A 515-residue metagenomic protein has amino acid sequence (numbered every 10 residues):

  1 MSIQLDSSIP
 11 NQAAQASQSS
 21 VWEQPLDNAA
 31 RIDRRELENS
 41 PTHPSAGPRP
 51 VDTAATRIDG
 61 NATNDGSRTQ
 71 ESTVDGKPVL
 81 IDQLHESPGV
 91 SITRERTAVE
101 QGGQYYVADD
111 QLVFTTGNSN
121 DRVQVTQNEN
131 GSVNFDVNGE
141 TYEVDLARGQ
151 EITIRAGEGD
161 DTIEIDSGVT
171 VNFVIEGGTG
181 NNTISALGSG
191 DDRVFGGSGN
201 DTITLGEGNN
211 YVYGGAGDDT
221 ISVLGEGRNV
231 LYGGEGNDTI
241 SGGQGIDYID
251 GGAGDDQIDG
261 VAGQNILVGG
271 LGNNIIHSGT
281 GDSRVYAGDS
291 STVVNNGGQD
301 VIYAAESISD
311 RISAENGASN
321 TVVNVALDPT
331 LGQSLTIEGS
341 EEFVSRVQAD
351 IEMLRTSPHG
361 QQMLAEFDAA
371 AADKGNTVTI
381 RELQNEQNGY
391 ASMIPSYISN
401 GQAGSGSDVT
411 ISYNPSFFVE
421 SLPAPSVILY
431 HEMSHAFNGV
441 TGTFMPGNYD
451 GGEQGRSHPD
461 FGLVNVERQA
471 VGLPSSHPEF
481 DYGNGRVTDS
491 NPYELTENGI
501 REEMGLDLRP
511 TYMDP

Functional and structural regions predicted by a protein language model:
M1-V51: Short, compositionally biased, intrinsically disordered N-terminal export/targeting signals, typified by the non-Sec
D59-L146, T153-G159: N-terminal segments that cap or nucleate solenoid repeat domains
T116, V137, A156, I165 (+15 more regions): Glycine-centered beta-turn/loop sites at beta-strand termini
D160, N181, D191, N200 (+11 more regions): Consensus positions within tandem repeat domains that build extended binding/scaffold surfaces
G297-E386: A metal-dependent hydrolase signature that marks the N-terminal structural subdomain at the beginning of catalytic folds
N385-V427, A436-V440: Active-site scaffold of zinc-dependent metalloenzymes
E432-N448: Catalytic Zn2+-binding segment of zinc metalloproteases
F444-P515: Active-site or metal-binding loop neighborhoods of secreted/extracellular toxin and effector enzymes
